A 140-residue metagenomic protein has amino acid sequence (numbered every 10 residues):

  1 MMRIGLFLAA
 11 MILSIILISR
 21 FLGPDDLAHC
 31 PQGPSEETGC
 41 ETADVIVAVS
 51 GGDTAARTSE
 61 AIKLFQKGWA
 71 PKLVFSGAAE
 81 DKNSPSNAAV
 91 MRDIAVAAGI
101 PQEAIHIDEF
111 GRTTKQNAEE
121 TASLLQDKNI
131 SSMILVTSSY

Functional and structural regions predicted by a protein language model:
M1-M2, M11, M91, M133: Detector for methionine-enriched segments
R3-R20: Hydrophobic membrane-insertion alpha-helices, especially the h-region of bacterial N-terminal signal peptides
S19-Y140: A structural signal for short, hydrophobic/glycine-enriched beta-strand patches
